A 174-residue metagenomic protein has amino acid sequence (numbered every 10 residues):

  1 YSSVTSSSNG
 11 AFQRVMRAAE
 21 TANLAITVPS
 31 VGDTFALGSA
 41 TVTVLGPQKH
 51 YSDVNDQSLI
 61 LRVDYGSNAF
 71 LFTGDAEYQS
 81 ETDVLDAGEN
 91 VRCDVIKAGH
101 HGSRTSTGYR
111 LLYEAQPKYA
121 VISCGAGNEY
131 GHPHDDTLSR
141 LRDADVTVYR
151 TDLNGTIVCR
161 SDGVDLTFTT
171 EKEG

Functional and structural regions predicted by a protein language model:
Y1-G174: Non-globular, low-confidence helical/coil segments that flank catalytic cores
